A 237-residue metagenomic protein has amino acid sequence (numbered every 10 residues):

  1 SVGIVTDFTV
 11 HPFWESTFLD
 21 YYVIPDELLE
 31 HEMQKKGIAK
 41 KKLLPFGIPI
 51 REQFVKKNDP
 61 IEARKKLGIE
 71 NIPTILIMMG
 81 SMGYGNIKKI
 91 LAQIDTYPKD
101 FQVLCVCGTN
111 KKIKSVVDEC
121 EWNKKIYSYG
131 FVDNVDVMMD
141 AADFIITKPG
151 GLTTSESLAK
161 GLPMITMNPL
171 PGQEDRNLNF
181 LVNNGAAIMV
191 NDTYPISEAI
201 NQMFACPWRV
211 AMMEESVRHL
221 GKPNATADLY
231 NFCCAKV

Functional and structural regions predicted by a protein language model:
S1-G108, K112-V237: Nucleotide-activated sugar donor-binding and catalytic core shared by glycosyltransferases and related lipid-linked
